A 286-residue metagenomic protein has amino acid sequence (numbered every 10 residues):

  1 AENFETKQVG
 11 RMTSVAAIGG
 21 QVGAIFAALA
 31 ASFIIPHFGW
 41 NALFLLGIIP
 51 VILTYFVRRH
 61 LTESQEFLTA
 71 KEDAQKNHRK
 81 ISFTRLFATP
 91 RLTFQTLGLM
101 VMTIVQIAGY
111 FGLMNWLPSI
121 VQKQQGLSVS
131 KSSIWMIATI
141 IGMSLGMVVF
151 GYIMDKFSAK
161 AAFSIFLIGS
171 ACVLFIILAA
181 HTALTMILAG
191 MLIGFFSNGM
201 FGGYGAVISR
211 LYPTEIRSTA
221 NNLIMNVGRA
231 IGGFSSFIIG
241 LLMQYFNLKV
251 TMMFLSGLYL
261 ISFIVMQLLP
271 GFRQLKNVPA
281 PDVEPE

Functional and structural regions predicted by a protein language model:
A1-I18: Cytoplasmic helix-loop-helix junction between adjacent transmembrane helices in 12-TM secondary transporters
A16-R59: Helix-loop-helix hairpin linking two adjacent transmembrane segments in secondary transporters
A30-P36, V121-Q122, I153-M154, I239-N247: Interfacial helix-cap and linker-helix signal at transmembrane-aqueous boundaries of multi-pass secondary transporters
T54-H60, S256-V283: Multi-pass alpha-helical transporter architecture, strongest for 12-TM Major Facilitator/SLC carriers used
R59-F83, K276-V283: Flexible cytoplasmic inter-helical loops of multi-pass small-molecule transporters
P90-M147: Extracytoplasmic gate region of multi-pass secondary transporters
M147-S158: Helix-to-loop junctions at the C-terminal end of transmembrane segments in multipass secondary transporters
A161-I176: Structural signature of the two symmetry-related core transmembrane helices
